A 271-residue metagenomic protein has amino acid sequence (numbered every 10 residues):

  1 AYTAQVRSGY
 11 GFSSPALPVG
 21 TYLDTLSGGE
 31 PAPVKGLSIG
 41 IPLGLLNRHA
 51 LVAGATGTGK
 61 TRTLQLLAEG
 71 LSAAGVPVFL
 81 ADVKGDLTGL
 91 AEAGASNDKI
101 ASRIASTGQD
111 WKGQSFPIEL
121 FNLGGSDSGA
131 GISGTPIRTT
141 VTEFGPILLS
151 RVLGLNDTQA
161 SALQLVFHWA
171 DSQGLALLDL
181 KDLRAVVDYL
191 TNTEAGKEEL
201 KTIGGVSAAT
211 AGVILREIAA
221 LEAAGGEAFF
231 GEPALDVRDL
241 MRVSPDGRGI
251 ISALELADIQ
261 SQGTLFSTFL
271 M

Functional and structural regions predicted by a protein language model:
A1-A55, R62-A74, V78-F79, K84-S106 (+4 more regions): Basic- and hydrophobic-enriched, low-structure N-terminal and domain-boundary segments that flank ATP-binding catalytic
L45-N47, T58, S126-D127, Q260: Residues that cap or initiate secondary-structure elements
A53-L64, I259-S267: Alpha-helix N-cap/helix-initiation motif
E69-G70, G75-P77, G85-M271: P-loop NTPase motor domains
